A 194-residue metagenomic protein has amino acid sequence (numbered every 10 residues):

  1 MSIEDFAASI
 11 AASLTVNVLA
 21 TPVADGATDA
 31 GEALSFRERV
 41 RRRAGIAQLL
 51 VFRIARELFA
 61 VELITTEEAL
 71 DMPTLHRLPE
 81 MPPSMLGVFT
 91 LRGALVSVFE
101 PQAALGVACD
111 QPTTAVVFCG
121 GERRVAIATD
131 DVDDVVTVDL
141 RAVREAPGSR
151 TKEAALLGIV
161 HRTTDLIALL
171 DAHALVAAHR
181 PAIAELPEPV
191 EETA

Functional and structural regions predicted by a protein language model:
M1-A194: An acidic, low-aromatic, low-complexity terminal/linker signal
